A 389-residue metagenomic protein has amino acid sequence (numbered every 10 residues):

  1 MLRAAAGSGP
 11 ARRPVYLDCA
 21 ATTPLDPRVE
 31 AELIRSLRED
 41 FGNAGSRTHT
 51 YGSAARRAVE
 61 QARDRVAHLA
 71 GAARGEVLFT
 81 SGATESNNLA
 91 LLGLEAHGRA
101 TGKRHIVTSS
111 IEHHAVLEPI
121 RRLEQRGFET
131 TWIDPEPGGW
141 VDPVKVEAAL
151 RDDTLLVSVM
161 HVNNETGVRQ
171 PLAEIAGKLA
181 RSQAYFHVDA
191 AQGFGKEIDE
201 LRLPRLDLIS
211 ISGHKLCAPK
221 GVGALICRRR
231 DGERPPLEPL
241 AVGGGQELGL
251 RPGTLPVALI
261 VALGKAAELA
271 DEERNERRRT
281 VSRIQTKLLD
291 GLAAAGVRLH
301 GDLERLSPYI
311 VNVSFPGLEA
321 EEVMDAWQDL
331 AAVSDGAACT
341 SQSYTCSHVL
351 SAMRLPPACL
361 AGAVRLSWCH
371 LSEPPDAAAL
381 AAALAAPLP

Functional and structural regions predicted by a protein language model:
M1-P389: Pyridoxal 5′-phosphate
